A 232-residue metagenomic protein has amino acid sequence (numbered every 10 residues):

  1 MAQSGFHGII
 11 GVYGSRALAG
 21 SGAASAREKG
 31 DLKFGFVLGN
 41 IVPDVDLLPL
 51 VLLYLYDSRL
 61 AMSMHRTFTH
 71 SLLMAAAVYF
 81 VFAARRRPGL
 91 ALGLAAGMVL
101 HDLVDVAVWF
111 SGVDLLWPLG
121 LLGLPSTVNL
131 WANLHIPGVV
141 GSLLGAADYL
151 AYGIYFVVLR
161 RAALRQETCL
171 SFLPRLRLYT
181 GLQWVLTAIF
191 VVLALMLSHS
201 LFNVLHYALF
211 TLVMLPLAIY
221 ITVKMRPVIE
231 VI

Functional and structural regions predicted by a protein language model:
M1-I232: N-terminal membrane-targeting hydrophobic helices
